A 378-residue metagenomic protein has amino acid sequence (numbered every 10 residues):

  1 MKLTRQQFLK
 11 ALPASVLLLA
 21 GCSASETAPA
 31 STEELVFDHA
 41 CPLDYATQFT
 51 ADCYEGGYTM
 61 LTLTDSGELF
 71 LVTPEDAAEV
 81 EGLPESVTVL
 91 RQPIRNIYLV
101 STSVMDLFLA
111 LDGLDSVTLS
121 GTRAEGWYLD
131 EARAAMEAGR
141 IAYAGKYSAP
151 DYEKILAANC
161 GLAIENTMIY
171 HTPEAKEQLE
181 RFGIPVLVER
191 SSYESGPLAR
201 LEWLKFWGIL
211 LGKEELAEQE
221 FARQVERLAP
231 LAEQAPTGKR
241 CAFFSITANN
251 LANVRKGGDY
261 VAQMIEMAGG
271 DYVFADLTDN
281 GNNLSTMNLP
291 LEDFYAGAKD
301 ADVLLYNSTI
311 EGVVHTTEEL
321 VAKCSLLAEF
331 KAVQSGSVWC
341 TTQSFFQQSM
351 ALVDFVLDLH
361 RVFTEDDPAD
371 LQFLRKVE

Functional and structural regions predicted by a protein language model:
R5-L9: N-terminal export leaders
C22-M105, L216-F243, D367-E378: Bacterial Sec-exported substrate-binding components of ABC uptake systems
T59-L156, L162-M168: A short, structured surface patch at a secondary-structure boundary
S103-M105, S120-E131, H171-E174, E189-F206 (+2 more regions): Extracytoplasmic ligand-binding site segments that recognize negatively charged/polar headgroups
Y152-M168, I184, L291-L304: Proline-aspartate-enriched helix->loop->beta-strand connector
E194-R223, V303-E378: Structured C-terminal subdomain patch of bacterial secreted/periplasmic proteins
Q234-H315: Flexible, glycine-rich surface segments
